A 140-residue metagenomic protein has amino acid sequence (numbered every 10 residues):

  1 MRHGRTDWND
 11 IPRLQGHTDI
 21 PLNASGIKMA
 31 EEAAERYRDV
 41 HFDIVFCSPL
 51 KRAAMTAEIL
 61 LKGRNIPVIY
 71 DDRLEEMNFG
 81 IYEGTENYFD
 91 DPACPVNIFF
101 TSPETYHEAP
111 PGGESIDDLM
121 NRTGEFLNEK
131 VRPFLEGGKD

Functional and structural regions predicted by a protein language model:
M1-H3: Short, hydrophobic/glycine-enriched beta-strand segments
R5-I66, Y70, T123: Active-site-proximal alpha-helix that buttresses catalytic centers in soluble enzyme cores
H17-T18, F99, E129-K130: A short hydrophobic/aromatic micro-motif that marks alpha-helical segments and, especially, helix-coil
G26-K28, D118-N121, L127, V131-F134: Short alpha-helical interface patches
I44-C47, M77, Y106, G138: Charge-dense, low-complexity polyampholytic segments
A54, R64-N65, E125-D140: Active-site-adjacent alpha-helix immediately C-terminal to a catalytic or transition-state-stabilizing loop
G63-G124: Phosphate-handling substructures
